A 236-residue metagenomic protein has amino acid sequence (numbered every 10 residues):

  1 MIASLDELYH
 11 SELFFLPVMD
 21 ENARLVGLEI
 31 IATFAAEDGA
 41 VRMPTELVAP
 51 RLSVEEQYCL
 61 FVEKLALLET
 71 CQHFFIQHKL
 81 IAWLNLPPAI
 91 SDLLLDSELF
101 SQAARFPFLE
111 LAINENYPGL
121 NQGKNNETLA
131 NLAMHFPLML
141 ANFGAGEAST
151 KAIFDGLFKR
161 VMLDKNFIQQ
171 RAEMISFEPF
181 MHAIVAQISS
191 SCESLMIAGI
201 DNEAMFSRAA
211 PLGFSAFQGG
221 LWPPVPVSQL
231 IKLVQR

Functional and structural regions predicted by a protein language model:
M1-A103: Bacterial c-di-GMP phosphodiesterase EAL domain
M1-L16, D20-E21, L25, A32-G39 (+4 more regions): EAL-family c-di-GMP phosphodiesterase catalytic domain
A36-E63, A89-L94, A103-P137, F167-A186 (+2 more regions): EAL-type cyclic di-GMP phosphodiesterase domain
T70-Q77, L94-F108, E127-A133, A152-L157 (+1 more regions): Acidic (Asp/Glu)-rich catalytic clusters
Q77-A82, R105-L109, M134-P137, K159 (+2 more regions): Short, well-ordered coil/turn segments that N-cap beta-strands
L140: Pre-DFG segment of protein kinase catalytic domains
